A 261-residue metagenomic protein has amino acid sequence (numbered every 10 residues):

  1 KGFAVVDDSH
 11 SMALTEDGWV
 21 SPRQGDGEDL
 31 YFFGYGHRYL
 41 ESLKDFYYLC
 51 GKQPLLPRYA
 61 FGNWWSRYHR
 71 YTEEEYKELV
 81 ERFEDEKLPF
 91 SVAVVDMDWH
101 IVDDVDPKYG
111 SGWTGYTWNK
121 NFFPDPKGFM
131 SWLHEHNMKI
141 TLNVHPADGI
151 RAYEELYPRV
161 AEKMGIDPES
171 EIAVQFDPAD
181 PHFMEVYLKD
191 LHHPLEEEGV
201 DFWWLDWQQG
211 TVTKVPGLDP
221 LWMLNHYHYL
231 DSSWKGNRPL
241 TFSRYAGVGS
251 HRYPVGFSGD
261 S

Functional and structural regions predicted by a protein language model:
K1-S261: Catalytic-domain carbohydrate-binding cleft regions of carbohydrate-active enzymes
